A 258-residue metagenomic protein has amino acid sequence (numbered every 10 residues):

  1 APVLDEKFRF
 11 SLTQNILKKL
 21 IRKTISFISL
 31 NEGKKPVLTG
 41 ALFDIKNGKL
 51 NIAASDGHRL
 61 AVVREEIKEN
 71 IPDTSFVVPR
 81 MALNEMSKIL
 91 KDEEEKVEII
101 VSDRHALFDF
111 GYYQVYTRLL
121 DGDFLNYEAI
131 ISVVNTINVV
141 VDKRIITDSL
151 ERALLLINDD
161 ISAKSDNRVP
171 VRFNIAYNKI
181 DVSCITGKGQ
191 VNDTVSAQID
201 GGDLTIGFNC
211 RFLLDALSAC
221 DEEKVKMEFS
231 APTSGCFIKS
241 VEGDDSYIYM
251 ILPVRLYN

Functional and structural regions predicted by a protein language model:
A1-N258: Structural preference for solvent-exposed beta-strand-turn elements and adjacent flexible terminal/loop segments within
